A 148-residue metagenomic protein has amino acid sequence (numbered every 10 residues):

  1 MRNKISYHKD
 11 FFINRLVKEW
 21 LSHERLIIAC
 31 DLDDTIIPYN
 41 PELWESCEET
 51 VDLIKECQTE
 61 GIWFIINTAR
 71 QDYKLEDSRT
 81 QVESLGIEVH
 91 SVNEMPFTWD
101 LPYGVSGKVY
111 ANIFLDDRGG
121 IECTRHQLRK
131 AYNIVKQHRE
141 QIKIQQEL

Functional and structural regions predicted by a protein language model:
M1-T98: Alpha-helical substrate-recognition element adjacent to the catalytic core
K4, W63, L75-L148: C-terminal cap/substrate-recognition subdomain and adjoining C-terminal extension of metal-dependent phosphatase-like
